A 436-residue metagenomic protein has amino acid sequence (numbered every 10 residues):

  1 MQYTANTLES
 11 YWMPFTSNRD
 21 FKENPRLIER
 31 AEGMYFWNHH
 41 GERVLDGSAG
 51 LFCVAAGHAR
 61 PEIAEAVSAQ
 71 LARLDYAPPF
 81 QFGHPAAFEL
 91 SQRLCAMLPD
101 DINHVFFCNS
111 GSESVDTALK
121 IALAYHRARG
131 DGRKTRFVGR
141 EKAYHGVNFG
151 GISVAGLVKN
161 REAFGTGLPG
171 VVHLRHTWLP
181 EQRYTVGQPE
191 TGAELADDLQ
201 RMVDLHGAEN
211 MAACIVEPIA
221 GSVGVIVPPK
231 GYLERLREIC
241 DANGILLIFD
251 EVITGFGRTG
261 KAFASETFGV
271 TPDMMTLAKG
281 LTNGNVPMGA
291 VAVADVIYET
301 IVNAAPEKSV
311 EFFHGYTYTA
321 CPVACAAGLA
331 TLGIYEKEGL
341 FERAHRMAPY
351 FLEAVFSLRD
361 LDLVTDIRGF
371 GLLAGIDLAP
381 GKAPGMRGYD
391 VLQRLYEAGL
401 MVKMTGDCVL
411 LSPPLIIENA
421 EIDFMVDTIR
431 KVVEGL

Functional and structural regions predicted by a protein language model:
M1-L436: Conserved N-terminal phosphate-binding loop of PLP-dependent enzymes in the Aspartate aminotransferase
